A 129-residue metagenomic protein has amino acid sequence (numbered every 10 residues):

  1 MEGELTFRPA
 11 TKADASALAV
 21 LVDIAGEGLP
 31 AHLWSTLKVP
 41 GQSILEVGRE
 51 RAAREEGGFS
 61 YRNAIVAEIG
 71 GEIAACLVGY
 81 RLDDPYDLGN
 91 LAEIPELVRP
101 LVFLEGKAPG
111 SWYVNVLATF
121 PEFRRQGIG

Functional and structural regions predicted by a protein language model:
M1-S16, I24, A31-T36: Conserved N-terminal entry element of GNAT/NAT acetyltransferase domains
A10, L117-T119: Hydrophobic adenine-recognition pocket in adenosine-nucleotide-binding enzymes
G26-A52, N63, Y86-G89: Conserved GNAT-fold acetyl-CoA-binding loop/helix
E55-Y61: Short loop/turn motifs at secondary-structure junctions and domain boundaries
A64-E68: Cytosolic beta-strand hydrophobic patch enriched in CBS
E72-A75: Glycine-rich acetyl-CoA-binding "A-motif" of GNAT/NAT acetyltransferases
V78-V116: Conserved acyl-donor/pantetheine-binding loop and adjacent beta-alpha core of acyl/acetyltransferases and related
F123, G127-I128: Conserved acetyl-CoA pyrophosphate-binding loop and the N-cap/start of the following alpha-helix in GNAT-like
